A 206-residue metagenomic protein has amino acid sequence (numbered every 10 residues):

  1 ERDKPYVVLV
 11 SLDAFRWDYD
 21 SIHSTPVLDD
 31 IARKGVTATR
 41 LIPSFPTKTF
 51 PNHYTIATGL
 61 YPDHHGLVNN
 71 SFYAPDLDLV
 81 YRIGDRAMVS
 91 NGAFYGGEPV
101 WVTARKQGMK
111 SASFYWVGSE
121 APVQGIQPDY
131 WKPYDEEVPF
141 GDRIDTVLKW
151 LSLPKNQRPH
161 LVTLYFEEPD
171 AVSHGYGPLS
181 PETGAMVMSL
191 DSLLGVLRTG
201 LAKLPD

Functional and structural regions predicted by a protein language model:
R2-S21, T25: N-terminal module-boundary/linker segments of secreted carbohydrate-active enzymes
D3-V8, R33-A38, K106-A112, N156-V162 (+1 more regions): Loop/turn elements at helix/coil->beta-strand transitions in domains of secreted/extracellular proteins
L9, V27, S189-D206: Metal-dependent active-site segment of extracytoplasmic phospho-/sulfohydrolases and closely related
F15, E167, G200: Catalytic metal-binding/acid-base residues of hydrolase active sites
D18-H65: Short, structured active-site-proximal loop/turn typified by the sulfatase FGly-forming signature C/S-X-P-X-R
Y61-S189: His/Asp/Glu-rich, glycine-adjacent segments that coordinate divalent cations and/or stabilize oxyanion chemistry on
